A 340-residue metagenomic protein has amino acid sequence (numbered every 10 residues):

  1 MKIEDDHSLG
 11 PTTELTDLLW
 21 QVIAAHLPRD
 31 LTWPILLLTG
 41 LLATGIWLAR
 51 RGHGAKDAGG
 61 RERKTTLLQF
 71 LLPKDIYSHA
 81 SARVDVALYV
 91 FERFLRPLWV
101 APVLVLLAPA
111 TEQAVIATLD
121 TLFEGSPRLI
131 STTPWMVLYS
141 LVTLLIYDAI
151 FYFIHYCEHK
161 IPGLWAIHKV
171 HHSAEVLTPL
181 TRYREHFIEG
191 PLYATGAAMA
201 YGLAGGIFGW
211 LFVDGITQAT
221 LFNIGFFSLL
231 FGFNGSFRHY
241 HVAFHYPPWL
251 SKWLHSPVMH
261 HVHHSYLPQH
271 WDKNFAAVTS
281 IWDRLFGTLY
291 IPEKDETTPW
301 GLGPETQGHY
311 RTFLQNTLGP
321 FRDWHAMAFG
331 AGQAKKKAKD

Functional and structural regions predicted by a protein language model:
M1-L27: Short, strongly hydrophobic alpha-helical membrane anchors
I3-L9, H53-K74, Y156-H172: Short, charged cytosolic
D6-T13, E112-L122, K169: Peri-membrane helix termini and adjoining interfacial loops of integral membrane proteins
H7-T13, Q69-A80, W249-K252: Short, membrane-interfacial amphipathic segments enriched in basic
D30-T121, Y139-F151: Specific transmembrane helices
A82, V90, W249, A277-L285 (+2 more regions): A transmembrane-helix-recognition feature enriched in membrane-embedded lipid enzymes and envelope glyco-/phospholipid
F91-V103, E112, G125-P299: Membrane-embedded catalytic scaffold of the fatty acid hydroxylase/desaturase
L221, E293-D340: A membrane-cytosol interface segment of integral membrane proteins
